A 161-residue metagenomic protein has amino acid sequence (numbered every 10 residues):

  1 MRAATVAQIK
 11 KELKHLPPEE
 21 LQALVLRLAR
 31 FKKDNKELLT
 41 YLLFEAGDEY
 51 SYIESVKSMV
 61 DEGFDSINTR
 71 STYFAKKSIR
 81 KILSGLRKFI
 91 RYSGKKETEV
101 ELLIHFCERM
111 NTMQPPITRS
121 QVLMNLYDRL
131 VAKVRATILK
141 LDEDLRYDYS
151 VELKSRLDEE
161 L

Functional and structural regions predicted by a protein language model:
R2-I67: N-terminal interaction modules that seed assembly of large macromolecular complexes
E12, L42, M59, G63 (+7 more regions): Residues that form generic nucleotide/phosphate-binding pockets
E12-Q22, K88-H105: Short, surface-exposed loop and linker segments with low hydrophobicity and enrichment for Pro/Ser/Thr
R27, F31, S55, M59 (+5 more regions): Charged, amphipathic alpha-helical oligomerization/scaffolding segments
A46, Y50-I53, T72-K76, S93-E101 (+1 more regions): Amphipathic, non-membrane alpha-helical segments in soluble helical-bundle scaffolds
Y50-I90: Aromatic-anchored, charged helix-turn/loop surface patch used as a conserved interaction hotspot
E101-L161: Glycine-rich, aromatic-bearing surface loops/beta-hairpins
